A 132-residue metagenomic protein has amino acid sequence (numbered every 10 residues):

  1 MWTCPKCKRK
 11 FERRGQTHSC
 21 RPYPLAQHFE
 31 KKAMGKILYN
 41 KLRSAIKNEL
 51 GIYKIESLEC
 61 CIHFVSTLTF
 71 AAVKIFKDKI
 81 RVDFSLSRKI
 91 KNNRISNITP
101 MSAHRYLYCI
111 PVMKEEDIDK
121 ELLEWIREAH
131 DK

Functional and structural regions predicted by a protein language model:
C4-C7, T17-H18: Short cysteine-rich clusters marking metal-coordination/redox-active sites
F11: Cys/His-rich microdomains that often coordinate metals
R14-P22: Cysteine-rich micro-motifs
Q27-K36: A short, highly charged nucleic-acid-interacting micro-segment common to nuclease and nuclease-linked defense proteins
M34, N48, I80: Long, contiguous binding/interaction regions
G35-Y39, D119-L122: Generic alpha-helical secondary structure
N40, S44, Y53-Y108: Short, conserved beta-strand/beta-arch hydrophobic-aromatic motifs that form part of recognition grooves or interface
H104-K132: Well-ordered alpha/beta subsegment
